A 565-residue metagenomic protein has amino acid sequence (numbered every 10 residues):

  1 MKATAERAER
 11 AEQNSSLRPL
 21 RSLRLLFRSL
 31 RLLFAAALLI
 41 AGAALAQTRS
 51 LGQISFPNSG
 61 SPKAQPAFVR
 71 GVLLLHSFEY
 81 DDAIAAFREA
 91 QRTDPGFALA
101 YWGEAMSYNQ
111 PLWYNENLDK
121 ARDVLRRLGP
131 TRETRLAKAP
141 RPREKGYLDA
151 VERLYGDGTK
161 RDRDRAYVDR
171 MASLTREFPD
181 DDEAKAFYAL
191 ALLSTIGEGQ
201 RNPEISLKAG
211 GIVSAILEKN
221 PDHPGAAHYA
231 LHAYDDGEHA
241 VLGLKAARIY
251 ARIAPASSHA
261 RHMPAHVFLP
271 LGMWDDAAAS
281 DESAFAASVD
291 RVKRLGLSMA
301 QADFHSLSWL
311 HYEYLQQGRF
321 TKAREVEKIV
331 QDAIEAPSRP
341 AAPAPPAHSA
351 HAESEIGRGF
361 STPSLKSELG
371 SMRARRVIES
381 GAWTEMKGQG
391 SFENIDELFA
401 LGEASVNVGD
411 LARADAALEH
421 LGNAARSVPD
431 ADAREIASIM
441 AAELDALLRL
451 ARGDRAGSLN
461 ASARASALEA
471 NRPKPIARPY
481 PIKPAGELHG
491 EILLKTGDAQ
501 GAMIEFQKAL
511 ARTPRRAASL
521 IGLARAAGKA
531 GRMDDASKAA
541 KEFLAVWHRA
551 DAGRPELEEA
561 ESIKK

Functional and structural regions predicted by a protein language model:
K2-R24, L30-R31: Short, low-complexity, charge-dense intrinsically disordered segments
K63-A64, P142-R143, P221-A227, P255-R261 (+7 more regions): Generic helix N-cap/helix-start motif at coil->alpha-helix transitions
V69, G103, E144, L148-R153 (+13 more regions): "A position-specific structural signal for the A-helix of alpha-solenoid helical repeats
L74, Y108, R153, L192 (+8 more regions): Residue at a conserved register position within TPR or TPR-like alpha-solenoid repeats
R92, G129-P130, E218, R248-R252 (+7 more regions): Amphipathic alpha-helical segments of tetratricopeptide repeats
G96-A98, D181-E183, D222-P224, S257 (+4 more regions): Residue-level recognition of tetratricopeptide repeat
A98, A105-E133, L269, D275-A287 (+4 more regions): TPR/TPR-like (Sel1-like) alpha-helical repeat modules
